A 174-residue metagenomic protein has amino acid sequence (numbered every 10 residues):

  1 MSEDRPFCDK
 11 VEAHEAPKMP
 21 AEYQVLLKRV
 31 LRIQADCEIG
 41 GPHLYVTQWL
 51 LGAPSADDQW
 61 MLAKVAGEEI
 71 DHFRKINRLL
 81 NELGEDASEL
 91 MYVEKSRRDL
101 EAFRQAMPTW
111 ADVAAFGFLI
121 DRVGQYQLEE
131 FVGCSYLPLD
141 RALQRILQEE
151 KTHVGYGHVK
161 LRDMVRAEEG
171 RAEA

Functional and structural regions predicted by a protein language model:
M1-A174: Non-heme di-metal
